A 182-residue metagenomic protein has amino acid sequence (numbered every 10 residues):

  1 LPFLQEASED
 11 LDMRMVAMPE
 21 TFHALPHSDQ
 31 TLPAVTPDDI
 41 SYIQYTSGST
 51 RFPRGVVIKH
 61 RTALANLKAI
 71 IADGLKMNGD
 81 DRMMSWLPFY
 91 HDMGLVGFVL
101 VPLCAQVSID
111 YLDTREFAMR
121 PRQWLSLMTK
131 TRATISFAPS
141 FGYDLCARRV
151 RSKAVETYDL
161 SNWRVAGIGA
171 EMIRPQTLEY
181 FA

Functional and structural regions predicted by a protein language model:
L1-P37, Q44, F52, V150: ANL superfamily adenylate-forming
S8-V16, T114-A182: Conserved adenylate-forming
M13-T21, R54-V57, S108-E116: Short beta-strand->loop structural element characteristic of the AMP-binding/adenylate-forming
H27-Y45, R51-F52, T62, N66 (+1 more regions): Conserved pre-ATP/AMP-binding loop-to-beta segment of ANL
I40, T46-S49, M83, S136 (+2 more regions): Conserved S/T- and glycine-rich ATP-binding loop of Class I adenylate-forming
S49, Q106, A170: Conserved G/P- and acidic residue-centered "switch" motifs that form tight phosphate/ATP-binding loops in soluble
L64-R82, D92-T134, R148-K153: Conserved AMP-binding/adenylation subdomain of ANL enzymes
L87-H91: AMP-binding (ANL) adenylation modules
